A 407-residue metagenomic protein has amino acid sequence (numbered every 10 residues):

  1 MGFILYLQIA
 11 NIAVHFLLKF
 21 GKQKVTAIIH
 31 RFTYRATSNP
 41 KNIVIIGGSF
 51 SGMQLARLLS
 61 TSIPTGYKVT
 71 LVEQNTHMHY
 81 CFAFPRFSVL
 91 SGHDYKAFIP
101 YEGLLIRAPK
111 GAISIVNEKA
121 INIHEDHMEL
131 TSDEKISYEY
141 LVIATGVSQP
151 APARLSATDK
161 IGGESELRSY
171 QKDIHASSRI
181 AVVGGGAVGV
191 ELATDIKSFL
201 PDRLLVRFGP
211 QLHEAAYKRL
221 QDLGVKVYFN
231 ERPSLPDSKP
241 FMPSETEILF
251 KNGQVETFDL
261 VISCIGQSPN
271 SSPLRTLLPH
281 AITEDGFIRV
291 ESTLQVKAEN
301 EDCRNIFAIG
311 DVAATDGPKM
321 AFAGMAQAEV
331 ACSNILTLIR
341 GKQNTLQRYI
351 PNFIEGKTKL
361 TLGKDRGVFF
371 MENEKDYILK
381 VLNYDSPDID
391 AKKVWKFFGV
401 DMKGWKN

Functional and structural regions predicted by a protein language model:
M1-Y34, S38-N39, P318, A323 (+1 more regions): C-terminal, flexible cofactor-proximal segment of oxidoreductases
G2-K41, L58, R107, G111-A181 (+1 more regions): FAD-binding core/adjacent interface of flavoenzyme oxidoreductases
G2-S114, T194-P210: Beta1-alpha1 glycine-rich phosphate/pyrophosphate-binding loop at the start of Rossmann-like nucleotide-binding domains
G47-F50, G184-G186, G317: Glycine-rich Rossmann-fold phosphate-binding loop(s) that bind the pyrophosphate of adenine dinucleotide cofactors
G111-I113, E118, N122-I123, S198-S292 (+1 more regions): A Rossmann-like FAD-binding core segment of flavoenzymes
K160-S178, E256-A326: FAD-site-proximal beta/loop scaffold in flavoenzymes
A176-R203: Rossmann-like NAD(P)H-binding beta-loop-alpha module
